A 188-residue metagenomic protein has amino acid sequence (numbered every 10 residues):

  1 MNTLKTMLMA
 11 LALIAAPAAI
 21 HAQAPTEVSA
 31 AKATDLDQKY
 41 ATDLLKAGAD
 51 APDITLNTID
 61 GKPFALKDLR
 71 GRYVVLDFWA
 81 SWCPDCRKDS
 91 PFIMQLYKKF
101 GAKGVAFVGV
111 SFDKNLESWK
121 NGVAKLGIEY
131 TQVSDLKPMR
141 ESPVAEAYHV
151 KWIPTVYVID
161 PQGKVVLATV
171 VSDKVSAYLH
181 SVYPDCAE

Functional and structural regions predicted by a protein language model:
M1-P25, C186: Bacterial Sec-dependent N-terminal signal peptides
A22-D53, N121-A124: N-proximal helix/coil linker or "cap" segments that precede and/or mark the start of modular domains
I54-V74: A short beta-strand-turn-helix
R70-G71, F78-Q95: Conserved redox-active cysteine motifs that mediate thiol-disulfide chemistry, especially di-cysteine Cys-X(1-2)-Cys
K88-L126, K137-E146: Structural microenvironment flanking redox-active thiols in thiol-disulfide oxidoreductases
L126-I128, D135-P184: Thiol/disulfide oxidoreductase modules built on the thioredoxin-like
